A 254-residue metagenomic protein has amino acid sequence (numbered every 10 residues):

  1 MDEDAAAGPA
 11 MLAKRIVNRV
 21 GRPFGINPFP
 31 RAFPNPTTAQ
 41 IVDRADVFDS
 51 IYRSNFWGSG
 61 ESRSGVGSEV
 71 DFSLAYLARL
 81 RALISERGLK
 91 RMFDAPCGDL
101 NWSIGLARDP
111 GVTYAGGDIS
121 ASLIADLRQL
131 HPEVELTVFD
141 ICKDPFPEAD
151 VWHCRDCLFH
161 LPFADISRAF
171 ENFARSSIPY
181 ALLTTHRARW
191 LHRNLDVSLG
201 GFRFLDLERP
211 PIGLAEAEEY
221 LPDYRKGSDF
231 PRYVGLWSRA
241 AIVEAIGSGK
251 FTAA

Functional and structural regions predicted by a protein language model:
D4, G8-A149, A164-A254: Class I (Rossmann-like) S-adenosyl-L-methionine-dependent methyltransferase catalytic domain, capturing the SAM-binding
H153: A conserved beta-strand element that flanks and buttresses the S-adenosyl-L-methionine
C157: Hydrophobic adenine-recognition pocket in adenosine-nucleotide-binding enzymes
H160-L161: A short His-aromatic
